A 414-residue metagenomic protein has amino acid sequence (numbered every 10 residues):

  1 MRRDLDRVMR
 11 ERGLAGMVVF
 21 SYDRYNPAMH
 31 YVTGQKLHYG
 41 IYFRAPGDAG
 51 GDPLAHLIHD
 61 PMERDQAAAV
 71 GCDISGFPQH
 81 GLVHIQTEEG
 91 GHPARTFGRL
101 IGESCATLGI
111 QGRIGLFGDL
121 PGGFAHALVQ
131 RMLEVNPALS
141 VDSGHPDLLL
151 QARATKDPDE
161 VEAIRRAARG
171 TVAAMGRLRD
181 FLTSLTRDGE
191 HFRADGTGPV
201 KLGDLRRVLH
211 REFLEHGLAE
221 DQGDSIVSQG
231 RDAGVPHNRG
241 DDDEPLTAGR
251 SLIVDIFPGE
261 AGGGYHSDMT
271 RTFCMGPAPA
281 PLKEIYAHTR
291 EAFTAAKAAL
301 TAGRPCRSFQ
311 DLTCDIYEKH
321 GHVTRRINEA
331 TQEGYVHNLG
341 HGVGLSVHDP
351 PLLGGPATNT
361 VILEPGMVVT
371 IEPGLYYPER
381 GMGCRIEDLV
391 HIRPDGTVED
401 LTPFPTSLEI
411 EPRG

Functional and structural regions predicted by a protein language model:
M1-G414: Active-site neighborhoods and metal-handling regions in enzymes and metal-associated proteins
